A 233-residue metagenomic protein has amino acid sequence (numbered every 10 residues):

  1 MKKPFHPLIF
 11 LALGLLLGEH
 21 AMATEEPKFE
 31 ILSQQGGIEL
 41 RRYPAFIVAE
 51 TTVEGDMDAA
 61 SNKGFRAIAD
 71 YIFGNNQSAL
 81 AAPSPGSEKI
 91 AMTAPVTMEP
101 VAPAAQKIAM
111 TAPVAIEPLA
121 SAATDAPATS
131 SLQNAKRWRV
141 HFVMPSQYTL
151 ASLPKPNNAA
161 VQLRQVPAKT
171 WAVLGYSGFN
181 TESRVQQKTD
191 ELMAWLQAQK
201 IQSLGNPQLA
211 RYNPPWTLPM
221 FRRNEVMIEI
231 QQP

Functional and structural regions predicted by a protein language model:
K2-P233: A solvent-exposed interaction/effector surface
